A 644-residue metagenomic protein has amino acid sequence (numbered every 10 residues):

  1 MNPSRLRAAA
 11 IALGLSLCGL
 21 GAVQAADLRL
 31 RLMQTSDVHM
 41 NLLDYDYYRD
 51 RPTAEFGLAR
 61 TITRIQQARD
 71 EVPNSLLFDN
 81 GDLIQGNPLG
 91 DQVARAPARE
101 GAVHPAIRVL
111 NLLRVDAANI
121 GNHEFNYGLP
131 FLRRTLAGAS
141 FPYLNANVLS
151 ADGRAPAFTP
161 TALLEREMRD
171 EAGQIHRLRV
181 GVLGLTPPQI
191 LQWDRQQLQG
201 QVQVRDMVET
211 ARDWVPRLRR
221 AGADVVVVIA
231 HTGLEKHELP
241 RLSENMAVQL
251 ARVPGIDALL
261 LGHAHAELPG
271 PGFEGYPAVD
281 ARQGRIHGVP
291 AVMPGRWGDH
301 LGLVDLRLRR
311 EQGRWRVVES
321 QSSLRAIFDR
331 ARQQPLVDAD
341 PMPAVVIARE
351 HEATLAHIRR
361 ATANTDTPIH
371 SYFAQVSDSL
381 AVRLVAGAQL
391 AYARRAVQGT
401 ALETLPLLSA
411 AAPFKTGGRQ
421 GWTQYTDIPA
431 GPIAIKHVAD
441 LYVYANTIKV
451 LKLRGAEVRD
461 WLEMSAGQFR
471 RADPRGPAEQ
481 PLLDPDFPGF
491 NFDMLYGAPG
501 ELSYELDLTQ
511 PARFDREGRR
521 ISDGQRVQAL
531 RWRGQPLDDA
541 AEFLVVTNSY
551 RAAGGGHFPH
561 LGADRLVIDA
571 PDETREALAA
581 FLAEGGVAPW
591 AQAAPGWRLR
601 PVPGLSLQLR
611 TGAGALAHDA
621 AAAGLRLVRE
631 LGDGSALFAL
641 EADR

Functional and structural regions predicted by a protein language model:
N2-A10: Bacterial N-terminal signal peptides that target proteins for export
L6, G19-V23: Polar alpha-helical coiled-coil and adjacent low-complexity
A10-G19: Bacterial N-terminal signal peptides
Q24-A326, L384-A388, V397-T400, L407 (+2 more regions): Acidic, metal/ion-coordinating pockets
A26-R31, T35, N41-Q67, Q174 (+4 more regions): Catalytic centers of hydrolytic enzymes
